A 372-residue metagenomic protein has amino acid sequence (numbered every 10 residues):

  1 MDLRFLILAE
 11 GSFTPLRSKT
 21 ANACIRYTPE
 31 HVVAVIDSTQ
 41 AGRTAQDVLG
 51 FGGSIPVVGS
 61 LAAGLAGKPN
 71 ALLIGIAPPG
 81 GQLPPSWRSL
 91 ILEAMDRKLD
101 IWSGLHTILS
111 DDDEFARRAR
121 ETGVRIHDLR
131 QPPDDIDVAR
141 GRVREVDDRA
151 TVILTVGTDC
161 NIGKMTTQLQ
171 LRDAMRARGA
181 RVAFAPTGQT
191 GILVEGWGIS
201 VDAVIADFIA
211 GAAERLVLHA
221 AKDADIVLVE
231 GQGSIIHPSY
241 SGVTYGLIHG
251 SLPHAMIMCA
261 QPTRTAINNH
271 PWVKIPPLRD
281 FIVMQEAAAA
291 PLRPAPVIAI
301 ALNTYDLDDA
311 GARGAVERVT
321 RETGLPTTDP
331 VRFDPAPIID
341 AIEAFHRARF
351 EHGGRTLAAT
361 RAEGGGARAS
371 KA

Functional and structural regions predicted by a protein language model:
D2-R4, E10-S12, L16-S18, R26-Y27 (+8 more regions): ATP-dependent carboxylate-amine ligase catalytic core
F5-L8, S12-F13, A45-A62, W272-A372: C-terminal lobe/tail of nucleotide-utilizing enzymes
P56-R97, I101-D111: Phosphate-bearing ligand-interacting subdomains that bind or position ATP/ADP/UDP/GDP/NAD(P) or nucleotide-linked
L90-V152: Extreme N-terminal, non-catalytic leader segments that precede Walker-type/kinase nucleotide-binding cores
W102-H106, L154-I162, I199-V204: Flexible, glycine/proline-enriched loop segments at strand-loop-helix junctions that form or flank small-ligand binding
T107-L109, D113-F115, D128-L129, P133-I136 (+4 more regions): Conserved catalytic-core segment of NTP-binding enzymes
A139-V182: Walker A (P-loop) phosphate-binding motif
